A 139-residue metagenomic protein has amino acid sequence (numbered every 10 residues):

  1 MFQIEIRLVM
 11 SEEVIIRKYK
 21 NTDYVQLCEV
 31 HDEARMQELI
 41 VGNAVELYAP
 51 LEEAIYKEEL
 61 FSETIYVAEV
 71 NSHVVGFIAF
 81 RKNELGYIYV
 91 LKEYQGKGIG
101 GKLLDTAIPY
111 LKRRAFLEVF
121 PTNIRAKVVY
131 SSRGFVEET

Functional and structural regions predicted by a protein language model:
M1-T22: Conserved N-terminal entry element of GNAT/NAT acetyltransferase domains
Y24, C28-K57: Conserved GNAT-fold acetyl-CoA-binding loop/helix
E63-G76: Conserved beta-hairpin
I78-N83: A conserved beta-strand-loop-helix scaffold within acyl/acetyltransferase catalytic domains
E84-Q95, V119-F120: A short, internal acetyl-CoA/4′-phosphopantetheine-binding micro-motif in the GNAT/acyltransferase core
Y94, G98-T106: Conserved acetyl-CoA pyrophosphate-binding loop and the N-cap/start of the following alpha-helix in GNAT-like
G101, T122-T139: Conserved active-site alpha-helix within GNAT-family acetyltransferase domains
Y110-T122: Conserved GNAT acetyl-CoA-binding A-motif
